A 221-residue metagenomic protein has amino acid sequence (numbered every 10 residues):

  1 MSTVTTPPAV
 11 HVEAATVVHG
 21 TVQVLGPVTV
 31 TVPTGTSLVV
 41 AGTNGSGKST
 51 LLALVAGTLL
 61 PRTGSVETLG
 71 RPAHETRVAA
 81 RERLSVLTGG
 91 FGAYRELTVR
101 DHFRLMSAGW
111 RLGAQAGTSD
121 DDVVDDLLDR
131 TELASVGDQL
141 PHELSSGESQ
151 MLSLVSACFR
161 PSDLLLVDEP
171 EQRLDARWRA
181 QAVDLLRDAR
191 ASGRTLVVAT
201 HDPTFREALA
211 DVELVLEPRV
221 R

Functional and structural regions predicted by a protein language model:
A41-T43: The feature captures the beta-strand-to-loop junction immediately N-terminal to the Walker
A56: Helix-to-loop junction immediately C-terminal to a conserved catalytic motif
G64-E75, A80: Conserved ABC transporter NBD signature motif
E96, L140-L144: Conserved ABC ATPase signature
E96-R111: Q-loop/switch helix immediately C-terminal to the Walker
R104, T118-V136: Conserved ABC ATPase "signature" region
A157-C158: ABC ATPase C-loop
